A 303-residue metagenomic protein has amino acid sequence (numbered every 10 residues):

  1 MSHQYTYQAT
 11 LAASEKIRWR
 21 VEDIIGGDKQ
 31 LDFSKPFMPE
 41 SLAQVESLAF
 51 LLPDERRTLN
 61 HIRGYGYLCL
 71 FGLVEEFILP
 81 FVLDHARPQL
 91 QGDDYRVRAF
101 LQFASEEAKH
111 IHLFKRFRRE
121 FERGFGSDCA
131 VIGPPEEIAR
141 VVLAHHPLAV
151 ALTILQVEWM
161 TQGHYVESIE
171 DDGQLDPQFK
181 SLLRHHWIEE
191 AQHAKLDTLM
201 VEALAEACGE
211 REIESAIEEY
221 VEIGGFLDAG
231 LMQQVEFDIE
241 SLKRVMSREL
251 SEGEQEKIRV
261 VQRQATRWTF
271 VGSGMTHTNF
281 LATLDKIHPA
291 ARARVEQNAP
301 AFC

Functional and structural regions predicted by a protein language model:
M1-R98, R119-P134, V141-L148, E206-C303: Terminal targeting/low-complexity segments that flank the catalytic cores of oxidoreductases
F71-E75, L79, F103-R118, I154-Y165 (+1 more regions): Alpha-helical transition-metal enzyme core signature, strongest for iron centers
A86, R118, S168-I169, V201: Broad structural signal for hydrophobic residues in well-ordered alpha-helices, predominantly aliphatic
D93-R96, F103-E106, H110, L143-P147 (+2 more regions): Short capping loops/turns at secondary-structure boundaries
Y95-Q102, Q174, Q178-H185, S215: A structural signal for alpha-helical segments
E107, E190, M200-E202, Q233-D238: Low-complexity, flexible helical/coil segments
R119-G173, S181-R184: Active-site cradle of extracellular carbohydrate-active enzymes
T161-H164, E170-D172, Q178-C208: Active-site-proximal binding-pocket segments
